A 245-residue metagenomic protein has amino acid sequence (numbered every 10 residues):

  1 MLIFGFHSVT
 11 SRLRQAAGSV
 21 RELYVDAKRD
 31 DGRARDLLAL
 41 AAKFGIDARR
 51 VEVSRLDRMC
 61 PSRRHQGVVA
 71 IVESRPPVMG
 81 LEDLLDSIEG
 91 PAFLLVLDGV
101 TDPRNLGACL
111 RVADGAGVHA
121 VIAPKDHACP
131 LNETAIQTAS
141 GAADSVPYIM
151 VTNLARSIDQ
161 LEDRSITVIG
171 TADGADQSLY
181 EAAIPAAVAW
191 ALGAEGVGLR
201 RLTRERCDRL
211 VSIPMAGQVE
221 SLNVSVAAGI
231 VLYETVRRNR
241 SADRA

Functional and structural regions predicted by a protein language model:
M1-L84: N-terminal positively charged helical leader segments and presequences
T10, G115, P130-A142, R201-A245: Structured adenosyl-cofactor binding patch, chiefly the S-adenosyl-L-methionine
Q15-G18, I46, S87-Q177: RNA substrate-binding interface of SAM-dependent RNA methyltransferases
E52, E73, D98, P124-K125 (+5 more regions): Short beta->alpha connector loops at strand-helix junctions that form conserved, small/polar/Pro-enriched
S54-M59, P76-V78, L154-I158, D176-Q177 (+1 more regions): A short acidic, often aromatic-flanked loop/helix-cap motif at beta-alpha or helix-coil junctions that lines enzyme
M59-E73, A139-A143, P147-V151, P185-G193: Short basic, glycine-rich beta-strand/loop surfaces that mediate nucleic-acid
I169-S225: Active-site/ligand-binding-proximal alpha/beta "capping" segment
